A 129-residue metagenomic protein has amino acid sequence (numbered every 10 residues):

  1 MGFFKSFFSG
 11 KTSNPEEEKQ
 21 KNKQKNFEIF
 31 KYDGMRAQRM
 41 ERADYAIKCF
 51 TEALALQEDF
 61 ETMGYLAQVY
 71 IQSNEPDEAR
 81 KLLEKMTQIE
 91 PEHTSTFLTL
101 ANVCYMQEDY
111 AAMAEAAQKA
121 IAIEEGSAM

Functional and structural regions predicted by a protein language model:
M1-T12: Polybasic, Ser/Thr-rich amphipathic helices
K19-E61, Y65-Q72: Alpha-helical segment of the N-proximal tetratricopeptide repeat
E52-A55, E84-Q88, Q118-A122: Conserved structural position within tetratricopeptide repeats
Q57-E58, P91, E125: Short coil turns that delineate tetratricopeptide repeat
T62-M63, T96, M129: TPR alpha-solenoid repeat register
M106, Q118, S127-M129: Tandem repeat protein-protein interaction scaffolds, dominated by ankyrin-repeat arrays but also generalizing to other
